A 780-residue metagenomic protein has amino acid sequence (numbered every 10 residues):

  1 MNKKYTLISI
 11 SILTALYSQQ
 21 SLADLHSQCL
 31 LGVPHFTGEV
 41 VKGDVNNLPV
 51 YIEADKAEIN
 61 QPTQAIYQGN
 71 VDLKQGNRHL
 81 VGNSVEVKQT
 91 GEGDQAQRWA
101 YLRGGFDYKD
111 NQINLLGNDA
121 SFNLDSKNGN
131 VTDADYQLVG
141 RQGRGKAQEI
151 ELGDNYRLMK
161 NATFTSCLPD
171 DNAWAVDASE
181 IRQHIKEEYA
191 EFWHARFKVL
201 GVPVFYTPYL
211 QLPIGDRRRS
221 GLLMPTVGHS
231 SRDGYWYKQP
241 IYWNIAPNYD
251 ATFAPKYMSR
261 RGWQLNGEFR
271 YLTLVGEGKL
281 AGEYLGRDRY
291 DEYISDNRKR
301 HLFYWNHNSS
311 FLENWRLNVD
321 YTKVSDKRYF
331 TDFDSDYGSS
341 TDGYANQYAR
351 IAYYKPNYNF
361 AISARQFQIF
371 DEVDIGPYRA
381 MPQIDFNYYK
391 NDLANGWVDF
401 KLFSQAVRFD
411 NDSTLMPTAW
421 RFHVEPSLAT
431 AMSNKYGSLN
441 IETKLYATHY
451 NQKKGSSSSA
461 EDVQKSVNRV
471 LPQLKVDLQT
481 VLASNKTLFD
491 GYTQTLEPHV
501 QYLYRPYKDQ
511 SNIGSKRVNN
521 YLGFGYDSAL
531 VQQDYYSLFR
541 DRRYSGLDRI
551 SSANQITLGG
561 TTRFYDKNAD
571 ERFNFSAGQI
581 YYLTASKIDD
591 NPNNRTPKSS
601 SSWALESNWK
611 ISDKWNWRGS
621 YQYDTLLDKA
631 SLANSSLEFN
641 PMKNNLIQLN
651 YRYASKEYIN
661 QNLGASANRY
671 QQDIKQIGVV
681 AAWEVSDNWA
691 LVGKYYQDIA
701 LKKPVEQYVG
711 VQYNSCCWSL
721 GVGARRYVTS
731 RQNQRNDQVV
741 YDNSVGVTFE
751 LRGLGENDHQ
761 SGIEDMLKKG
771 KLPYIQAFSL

Functional and structural regions predicted by a protein language model:
M1-I8: Bacterial N-terminal signal peptides that target proteins for export
T14: Extended, highly charged clamp/arch subdomains and adjacent linkers that form or line substrate-binding channels
L25-E58, P62, S231-R232: N-terminal domain-start segments of secreted/luminal proteins
H26-Q28, E53, D107-Y108, I113-T132 (+3 more regions): Outer-membrane beta-barrel proteins and related beta-barrel translocases across Gram-negative bacteria
G43-N47, Q75, I375: Short, N-terminal intrinsically disordered low-complexity segments that are rich in Pro/Gly and polar/charged residues
P49-Y51, E58-V81, E86-R103, D107-K109 (+7 more regions): Structural recognition of beta-strand segments within beta-rich domains
